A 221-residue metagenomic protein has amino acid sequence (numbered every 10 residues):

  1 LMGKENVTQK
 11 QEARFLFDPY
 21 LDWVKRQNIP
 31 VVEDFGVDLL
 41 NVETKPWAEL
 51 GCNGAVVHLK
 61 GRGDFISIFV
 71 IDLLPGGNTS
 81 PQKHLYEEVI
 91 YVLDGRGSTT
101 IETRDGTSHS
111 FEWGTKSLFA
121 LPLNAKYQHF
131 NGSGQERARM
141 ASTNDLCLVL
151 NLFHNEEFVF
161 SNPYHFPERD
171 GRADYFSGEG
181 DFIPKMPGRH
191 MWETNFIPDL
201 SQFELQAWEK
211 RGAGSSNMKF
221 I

Functional and structural regions predicted by a protein language model:
L1-D64, F158-I221: A short, N-terminal "cap"/entry segment at the start of jelly-roll beta-barrel domains of the cupin/DSBH fold
V57-K60, N78-H84, I101, S110-E112 (+1 more regions): Short histidine-centered beta-strand/loop micro-motifs that create catalytic or ligand/metal-coordination sites
I68-L73, E102, F130-G132, N144: A structural feature that tracks compact, well-ordered secondary-structure segments with a strong bias toward
V70-I71, S80-K83, E87-V92, S110-F111 (+1 more regions): His/acidic/aromatic-lined binding-pocket segments of jelly-roll/cupin-type domains and related regulatory beta-sandwich
L73, T103-N124: Short acidic-glycine-tyrosine-enriched beta hairpin
L74-P75, H84-R104: Glycine- and acidic-residue-biased ligand/ion/polar-headgroup-sensing regions
N78-S80, S98-T99, S117-H129: Histidine-centered metal-chelating micro-motifs
V89-Y91, A120, Q135-H154: A short hydrophobic beta-strand segment most commonly corresponding to one strand of the jelly-roll/cupin
